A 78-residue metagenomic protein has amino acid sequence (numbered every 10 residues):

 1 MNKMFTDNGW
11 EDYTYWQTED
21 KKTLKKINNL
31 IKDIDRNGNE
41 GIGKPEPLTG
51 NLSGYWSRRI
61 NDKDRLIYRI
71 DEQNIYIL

Functional and structural regions predicted by a protein language model:
M1-D62, I70-L78: Basic, Lys/Arg-enriched alpha-helical interface segments
L66: NAD-dependent ADP-ribosyltransferases
